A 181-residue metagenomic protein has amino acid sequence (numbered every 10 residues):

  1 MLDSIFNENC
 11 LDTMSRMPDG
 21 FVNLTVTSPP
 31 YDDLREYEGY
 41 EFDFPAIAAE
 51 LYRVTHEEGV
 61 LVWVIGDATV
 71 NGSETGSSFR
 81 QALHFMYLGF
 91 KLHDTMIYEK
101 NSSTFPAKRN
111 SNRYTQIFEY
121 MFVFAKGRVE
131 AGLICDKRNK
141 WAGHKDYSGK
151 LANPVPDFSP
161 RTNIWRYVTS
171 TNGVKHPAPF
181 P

Functional and structural regions predicted by a protein language model:
M1-P181: Core catalytic lobe of class I
